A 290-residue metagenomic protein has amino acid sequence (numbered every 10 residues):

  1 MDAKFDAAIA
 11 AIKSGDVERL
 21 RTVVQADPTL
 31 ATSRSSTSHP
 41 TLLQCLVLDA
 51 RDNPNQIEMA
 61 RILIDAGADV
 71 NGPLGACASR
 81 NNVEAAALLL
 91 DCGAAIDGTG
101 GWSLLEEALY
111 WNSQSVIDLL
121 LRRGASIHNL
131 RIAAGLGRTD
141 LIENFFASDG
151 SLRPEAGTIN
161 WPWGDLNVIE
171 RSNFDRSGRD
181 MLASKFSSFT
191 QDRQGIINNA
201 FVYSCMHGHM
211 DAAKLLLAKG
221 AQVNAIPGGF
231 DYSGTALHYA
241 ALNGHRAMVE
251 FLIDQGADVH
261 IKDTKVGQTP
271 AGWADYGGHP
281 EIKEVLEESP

Functional and structural regions predicted by a protein language model:
D2-A8, T32-A50, D69-S79, G98-E107 (+4 more regions): Ankyrin-repeat boundary/"N-cap" motif
F5, A10-K13, V23-D27: N-terminal alpha-helical scaffold/docking segments in eukaryotic complex subunits
R19, N55-M59, E84-A85, S115-V116 (+4 more regions): Conserved ankyrin/ankyrin-like repeat signature
V24-L30, E58-D69, A87-A95, D118-A125 (+5 more regions): Ankyrin repeat domain, specifically the short helix-to-loop turn at the C-terminus of the second helix of each repeat
L105-L121, H260-P290: Leucine-rich solenoid repeat scaffolds
V116, R138-D149, R153-P154, N160-G164: Hydrophobic repeat-domain scaffold segments
F201-D211, Q222: Eukaryotic tandem repeat interaction scaffolds
